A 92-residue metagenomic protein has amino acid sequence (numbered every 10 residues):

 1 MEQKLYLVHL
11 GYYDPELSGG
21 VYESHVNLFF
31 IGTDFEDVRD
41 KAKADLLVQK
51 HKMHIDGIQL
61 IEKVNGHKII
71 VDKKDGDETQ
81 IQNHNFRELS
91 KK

Functional and structural regions predicted by a protein language model:
M1-H25: Short aromatic-glycine-(Arg/Gly/Cys) micro-motifs in beta-strand/loop hairpins
Y13-P15, T33-F35, K63: Generic structural motif
S18-G57: Extended intrinsically disordered, low-complexity coil regions enriched in Ser, Thr, Gly, Ala and often Pro
V48-K92: Short, mixed-charge low-complexity intrinsically disordered segments
